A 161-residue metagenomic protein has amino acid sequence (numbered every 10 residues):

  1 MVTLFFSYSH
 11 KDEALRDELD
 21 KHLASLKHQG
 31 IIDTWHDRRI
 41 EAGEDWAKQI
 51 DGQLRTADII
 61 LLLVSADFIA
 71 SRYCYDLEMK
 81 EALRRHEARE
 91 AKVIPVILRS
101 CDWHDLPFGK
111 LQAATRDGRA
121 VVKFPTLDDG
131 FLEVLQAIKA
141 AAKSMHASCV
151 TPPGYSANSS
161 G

Functional and structural regions predicted by a protein language model:
M1-K21, S25, E44-K48, T56 (+1 more regions): C-terminal interaction surface of TIR/SEFIR-family domains
S7, W35-D37, L62-S65, V96-I97: Conserved beta-strand segments of the P-loop GTPase G domain that flank and frequently precede/overlap
K21-G52, A66-Y75, V121-V122, T126: Conserved BB-loop
L26, Q53, A82-R85, A141: Hydrophobic helix-cap positions at the C-terminus of alpha-helices in RecA-like/P-loop ATPase nucleotide-binding cores
A66-D102: Amphipathic helical hotspot of TIR/SEFIR-family domains
